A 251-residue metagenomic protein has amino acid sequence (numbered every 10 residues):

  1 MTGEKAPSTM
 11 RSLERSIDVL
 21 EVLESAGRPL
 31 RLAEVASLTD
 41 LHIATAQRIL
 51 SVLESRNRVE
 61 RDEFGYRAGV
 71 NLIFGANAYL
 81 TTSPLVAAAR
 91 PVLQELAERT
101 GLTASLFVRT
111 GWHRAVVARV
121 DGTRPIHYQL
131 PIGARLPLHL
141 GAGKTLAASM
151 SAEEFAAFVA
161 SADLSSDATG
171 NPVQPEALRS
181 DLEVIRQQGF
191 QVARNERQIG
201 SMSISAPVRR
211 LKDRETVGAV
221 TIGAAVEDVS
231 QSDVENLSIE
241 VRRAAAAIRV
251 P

Functional and structural regions predicted by a protein language model:
M1-V86, A246, V250-P251: N-terminal helix-turn-helix
T9-L13, G69, T82, V86 (+5 more regions): Short, structured helix-loop boundary elements
V22, A87-R99, S105, V184 (+3 more regions): Amphipathic alpha-helical regulatory segments at dimerization interfaces that relay allosteric signals between sensory
R58-R61, L106-F107, V208: A structural signal for short hydrophobic beta-strand segments in well-ordered beta-sheet cores
R67-A162: Amphipathic alpha-helical effector-binding/dimerization core of metabolite-sensing transcriptional regulators
A157-D163, A245-P251: Cysteine/selenocysteine-centered motifs that mediate thiol-based redox chemistry or coordinate metal-sulfur cofactors
N171-A245: Extended hydrophobic
